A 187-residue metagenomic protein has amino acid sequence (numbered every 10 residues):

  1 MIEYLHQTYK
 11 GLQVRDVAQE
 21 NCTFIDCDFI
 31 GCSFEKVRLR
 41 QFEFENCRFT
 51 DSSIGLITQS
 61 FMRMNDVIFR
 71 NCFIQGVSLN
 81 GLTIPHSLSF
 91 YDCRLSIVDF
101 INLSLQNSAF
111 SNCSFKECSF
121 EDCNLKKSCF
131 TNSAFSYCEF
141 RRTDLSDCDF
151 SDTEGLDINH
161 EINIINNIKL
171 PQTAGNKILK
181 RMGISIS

Functional and structural regions predicted by a protein language model:
M1-S187: Tandem repeat scaffolds
